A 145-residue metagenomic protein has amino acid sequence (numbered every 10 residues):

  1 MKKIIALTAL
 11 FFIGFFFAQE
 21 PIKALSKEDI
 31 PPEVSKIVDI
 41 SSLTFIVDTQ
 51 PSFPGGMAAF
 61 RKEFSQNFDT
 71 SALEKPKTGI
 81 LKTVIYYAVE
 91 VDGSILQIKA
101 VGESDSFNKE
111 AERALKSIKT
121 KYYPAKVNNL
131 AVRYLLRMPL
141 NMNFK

Functional and structural regions predicted by a protein language model:
I5-A6, F17-K145: Charge-biased low-complexity segments
I13-G14: N-terminal signal peptide c-region/cleavage motif recognized by signal peptidases
